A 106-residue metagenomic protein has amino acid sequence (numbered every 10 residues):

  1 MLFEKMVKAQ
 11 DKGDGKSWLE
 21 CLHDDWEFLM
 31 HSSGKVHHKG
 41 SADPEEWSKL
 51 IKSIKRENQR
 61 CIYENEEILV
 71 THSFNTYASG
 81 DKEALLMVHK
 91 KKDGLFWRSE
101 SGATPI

Functional and structural regions predicted by a protein language model:
E4-K8: Amphipathic alpha-helical repeat scaffolds
D11, L29, S33-K35, S41-I106: A beta-strand edge to alpha-helix "cap/lid" segment located at domain peripheries
K12-L29: Short, well-ordered alpha-helical segments enriched in acidic and aromatic residues
